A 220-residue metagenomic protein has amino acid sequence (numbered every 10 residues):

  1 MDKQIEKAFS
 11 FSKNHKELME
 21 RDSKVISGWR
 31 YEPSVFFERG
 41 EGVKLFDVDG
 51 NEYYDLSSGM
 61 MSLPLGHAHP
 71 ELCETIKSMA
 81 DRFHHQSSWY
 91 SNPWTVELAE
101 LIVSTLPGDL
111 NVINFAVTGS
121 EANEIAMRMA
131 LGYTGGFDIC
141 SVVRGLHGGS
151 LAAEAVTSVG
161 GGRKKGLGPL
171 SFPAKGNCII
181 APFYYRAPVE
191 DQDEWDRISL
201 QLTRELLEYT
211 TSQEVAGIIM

Functional and structural regions predicted by a protein language model:
M1-E41, S199: Active-site-adjacent loop/helix segments that line or gate small-molecule/cofactor pockets in enzymes
D2-F11, V25, E52-G136: Glycine-rich loop-to-alpha-helix module at the N-terminal edge of alpha/beta enzyme cores
E17, R21, T75-S78, E97 (+2 more regions): A non-catalytic, amphipathic alpha-helix used as a structural packing/dimerization or gating element in enzyme scaffolds
I26, E38-G40, S57, P64 (+3 more regions): Short glycine/serine/threonine-biased micro-segments
V35-L56: Active-site and channel-lining beta-strand-loop segments that bind or position nucleotide-derived/phosphorylated
F46-D47, L65-G66, A153-T157: Short beta-strand-to-turn element immediately C-terminal to the catalytic PLP-Schiff-base lysine in fold type I
E100-G217: PLP-dependent aspartate aminotransferase-fold enzymes
